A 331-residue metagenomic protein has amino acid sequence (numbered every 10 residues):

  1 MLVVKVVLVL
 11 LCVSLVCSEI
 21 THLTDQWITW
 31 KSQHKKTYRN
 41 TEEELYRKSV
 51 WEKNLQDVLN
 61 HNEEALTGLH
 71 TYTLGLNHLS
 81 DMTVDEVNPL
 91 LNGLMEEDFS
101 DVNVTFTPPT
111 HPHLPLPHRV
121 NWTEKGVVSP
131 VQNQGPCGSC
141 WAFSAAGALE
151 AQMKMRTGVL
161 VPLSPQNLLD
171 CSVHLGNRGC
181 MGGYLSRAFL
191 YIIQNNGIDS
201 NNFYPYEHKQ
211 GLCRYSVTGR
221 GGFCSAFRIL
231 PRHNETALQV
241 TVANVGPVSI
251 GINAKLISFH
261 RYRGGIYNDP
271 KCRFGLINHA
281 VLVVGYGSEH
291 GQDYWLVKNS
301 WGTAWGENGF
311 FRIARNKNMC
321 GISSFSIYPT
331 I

Functional and structural regions predicted by a protein language model:
L2-I331: Catalytic-core signature of thiol
